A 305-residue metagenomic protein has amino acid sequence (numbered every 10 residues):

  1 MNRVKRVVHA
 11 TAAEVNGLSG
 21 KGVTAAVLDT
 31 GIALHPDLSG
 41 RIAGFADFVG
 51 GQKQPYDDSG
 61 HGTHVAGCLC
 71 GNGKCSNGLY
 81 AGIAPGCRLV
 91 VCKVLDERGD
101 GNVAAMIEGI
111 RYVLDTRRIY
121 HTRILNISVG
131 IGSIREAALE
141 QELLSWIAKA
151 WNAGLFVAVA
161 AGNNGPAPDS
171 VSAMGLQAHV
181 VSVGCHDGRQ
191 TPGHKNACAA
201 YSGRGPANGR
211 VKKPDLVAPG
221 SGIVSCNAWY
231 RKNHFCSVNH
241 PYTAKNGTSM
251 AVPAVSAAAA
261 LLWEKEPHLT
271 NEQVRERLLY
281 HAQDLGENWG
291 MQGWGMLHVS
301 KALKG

Functional and structural regions predicted by a protein language model:
M1-E14, G293: Autoinhibitory propeptides
E14-L28, I32-G44, Q52-A104, Y120-R123 (+4 more regions): Subtilisin-like serine protease catalytic core
S19, A148-N152, V217: Anion (oxyanion) recognition and catalysis
D29, G40, G175-E264: Extracellular S/T/G-rich loop segment that most often corresponds to the catalytic His/Ser-adjacent loop
G31-A33, F48-V49, C75, L95-G99 (+6 more regions): Solvent-exposed loop/turn segments at secondary-structure junctions within structured extracellular/periplasmic domains
H64-C68, E108, P253-L261: Short amphipathic alpha-helical face segments that pack within enzyme cores and frequently flank/anchor catalytic
V94-H179, N208-V211, W229-R231, F235-V252 (+1 more regions): Substrate-binding/access-modulating region of protease and related hydrolase catalytic domains
G162, S300-G305: Secreted peptidase-domain scaffold signal
